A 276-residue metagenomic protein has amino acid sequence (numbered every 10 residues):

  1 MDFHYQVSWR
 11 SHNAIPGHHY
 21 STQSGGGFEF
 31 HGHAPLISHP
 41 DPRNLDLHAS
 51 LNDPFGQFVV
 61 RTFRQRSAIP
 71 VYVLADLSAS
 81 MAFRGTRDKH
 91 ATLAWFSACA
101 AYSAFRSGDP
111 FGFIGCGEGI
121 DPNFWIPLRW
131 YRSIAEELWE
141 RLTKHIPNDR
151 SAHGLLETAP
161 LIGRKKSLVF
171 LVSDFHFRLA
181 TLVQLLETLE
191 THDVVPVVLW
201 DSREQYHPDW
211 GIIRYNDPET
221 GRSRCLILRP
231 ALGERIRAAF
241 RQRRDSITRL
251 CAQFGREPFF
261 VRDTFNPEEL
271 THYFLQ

Functional and structural regions predicted by a protein language model:
M1-T22, G32-R43, A49-L51, V60-T86 (+3 more regions): Exposed, interaction-prone extracellular/peripheral surfaces
S24-G27: A positional/architectural concept
Q57: A short beta-strand signature within small-molecule sensing/ligand-binding domains used in signal transduction
